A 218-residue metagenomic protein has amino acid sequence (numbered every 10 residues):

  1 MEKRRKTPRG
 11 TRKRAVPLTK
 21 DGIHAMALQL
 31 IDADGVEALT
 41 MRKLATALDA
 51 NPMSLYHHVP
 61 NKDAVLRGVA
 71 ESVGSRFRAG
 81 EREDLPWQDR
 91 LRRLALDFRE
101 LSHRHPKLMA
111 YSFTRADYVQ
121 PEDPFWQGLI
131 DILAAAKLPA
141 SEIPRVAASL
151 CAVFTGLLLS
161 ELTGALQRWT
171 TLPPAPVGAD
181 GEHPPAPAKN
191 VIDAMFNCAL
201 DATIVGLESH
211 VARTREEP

Functional and structural regions predicted by a protein language model:
M1-L18, D180-A186, R215-P218: N-terminal intrinsically disordered/low-complexity leader segments
G22, M26, L30-A64, G68: Helix-turn-helix
H24, Q88, R92, D193-I204: Short, amphipathic alpha-helical "lid/cap" segments that border enzyme active or binding sites
A70-R76: Short, basic, alpha-helical segments at the C-terminal edge of helix-turn-helix-like DNA-binding modules
R78-P121, A140, A147-L150: Hydrophobic alpha-helical connector segments
A135-D201, H210-P218: Hydrophobic/aromatic-rich alpha-helical bundle segments in the mid-to-C-terminal region
